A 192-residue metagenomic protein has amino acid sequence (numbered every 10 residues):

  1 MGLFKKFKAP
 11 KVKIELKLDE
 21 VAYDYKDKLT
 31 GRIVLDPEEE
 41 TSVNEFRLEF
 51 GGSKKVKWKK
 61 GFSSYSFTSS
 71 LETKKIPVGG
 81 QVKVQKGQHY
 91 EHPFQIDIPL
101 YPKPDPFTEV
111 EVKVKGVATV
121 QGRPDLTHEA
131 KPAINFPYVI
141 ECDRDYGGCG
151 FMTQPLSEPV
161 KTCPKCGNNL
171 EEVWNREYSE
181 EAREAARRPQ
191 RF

Functional and structural regions predicted by a protein language model:
M1-F192: C-terminal beta-sandwich interaction modules and adjacent acidic, Ser/Thr/Pro/Gly-rich low-complexity tails used
